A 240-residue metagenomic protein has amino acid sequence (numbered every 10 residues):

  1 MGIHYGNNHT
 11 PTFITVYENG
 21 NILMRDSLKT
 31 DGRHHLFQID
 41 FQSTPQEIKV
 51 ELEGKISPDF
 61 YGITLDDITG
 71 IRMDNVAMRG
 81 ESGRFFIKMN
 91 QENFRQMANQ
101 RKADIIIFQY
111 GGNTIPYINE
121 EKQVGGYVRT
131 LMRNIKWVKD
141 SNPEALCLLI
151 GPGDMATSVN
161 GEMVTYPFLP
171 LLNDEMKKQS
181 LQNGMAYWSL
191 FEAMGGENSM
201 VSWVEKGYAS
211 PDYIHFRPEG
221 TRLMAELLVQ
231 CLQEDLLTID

Functional and structural regions predicted by a protein language model:
M1-R129, H215: Conserved SGNH/GDSL esterase-like catalytic core that processes O-acyl groups on lipids and polysaccharides
S57, R79-G83, G112-P116, G153-T157 (+2 more regions): Solvent-exposed loop/turn segments at secondary-structure junctions within structured extracellular/periplasmic domains
I71-R72, R101-I106, N142-C147, Q182-A186: Loop/turn elements at helix/coil->beta-strand transitions in domains of secreted/extracellular proteins
N75, I107-G111, L131-K139, L146-M155 (+1 more regions): Conserved, well-ordered alpha-helix/loop/beta-strand core segments that scaffold catalytic motifs
Q91, D154-D240: Catalytic His-Asp segment of secreted/periplasmic serine-dependent ester chemistry enzymes
R95-R101, K139-S141, E234-T238: Surface-exposed acidic, glycine-flexible loop patches that form ligand/cofactor-binding and adhesion interfaces
Y117, P143-G151, S158-N160, N198-S199: Extended hydrophobic-aromatic, low-complexity segments
K122-T130, V164-L171: Alpha-helix N-cap and loop-to-helix initiation/capping positions
